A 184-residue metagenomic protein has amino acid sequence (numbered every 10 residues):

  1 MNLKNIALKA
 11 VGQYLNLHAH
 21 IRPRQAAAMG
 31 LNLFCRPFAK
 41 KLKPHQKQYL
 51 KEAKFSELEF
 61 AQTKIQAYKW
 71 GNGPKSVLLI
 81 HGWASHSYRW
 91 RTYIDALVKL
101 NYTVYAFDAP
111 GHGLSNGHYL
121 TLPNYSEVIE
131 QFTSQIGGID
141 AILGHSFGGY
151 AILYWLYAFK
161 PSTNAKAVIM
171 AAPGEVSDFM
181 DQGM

Functional and structural regions predicted by a protein language model:
N2-E57: An N-terminal hydrophobic leader/cap segment in hydrolases
F55-K69: A short loop-to-beta-strand scaffold at the N-terminal edge of the catalytic core in hydrolase folds
P74, G82-S85: Active-site glycine-rich loops that stabilize anionic/oxyanionic intermediates across multiple enzyme folds
S87, I94-N116: Conserved alpha/beta-hydrolase
Y119-D140: Alpha/beta-hydrolase active-site loop
A141-L143, A167: Conserved alpha/beta-hydrolase fold motif
L143-I152: Gly/Ala-rich beta-loop-alpha elbow adjacent to hydrolase catalytic centers
F159-M184: Hydrolase active-site cap/lid region
